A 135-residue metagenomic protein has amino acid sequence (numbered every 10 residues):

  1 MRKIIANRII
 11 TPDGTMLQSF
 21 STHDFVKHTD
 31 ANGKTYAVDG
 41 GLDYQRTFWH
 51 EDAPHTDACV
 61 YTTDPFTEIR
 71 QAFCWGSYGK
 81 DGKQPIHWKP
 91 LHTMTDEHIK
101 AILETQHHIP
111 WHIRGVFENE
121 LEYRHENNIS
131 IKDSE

Functional and structural regions predicted by a protein language model:
M1-E68: N-terminal accessory interaction module
R70-E135: Basic helix-extension-helix modules of the SAP/HeH family
